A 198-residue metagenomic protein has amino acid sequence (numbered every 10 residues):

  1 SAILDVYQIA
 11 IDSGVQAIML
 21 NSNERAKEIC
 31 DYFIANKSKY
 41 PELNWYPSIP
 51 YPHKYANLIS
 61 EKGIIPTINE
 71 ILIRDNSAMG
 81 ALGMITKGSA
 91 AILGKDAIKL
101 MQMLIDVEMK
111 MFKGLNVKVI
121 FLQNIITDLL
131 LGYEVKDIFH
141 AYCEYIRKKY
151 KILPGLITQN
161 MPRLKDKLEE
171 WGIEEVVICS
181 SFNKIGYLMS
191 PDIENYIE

Functional and structural regions predicted by a protein language model:
A2-L4, D12-A17, N21-C30, K37-Y133: Active-site beta->alpha loop and helix N-cap motifs at the rims of alpha/beta catalytic domains
L4-I11, Y142-Y145: Short, flexible, solvent-exposed loop/turn segments with mixed acidic/basic and small polar residues
I9, E28-A35, D166-L168, Y196: A short acidic, amphipathic alpha-helical/loop segment
A10-I11, F112-K113, R147, E169-E170: Non-catalytic positions within long, well-ordered alpha-helices that form the structural scaffold/packing of enzyme
I34-A35, Y40-W45, Y150-L153, E198: P-loop/Walker A phosphate-binding loop and immediately adjacent motor/lid segment at beta-alpha junctions
D128-E198: Beta/alpha (TIM)-barrel catalytic core signal, keyed to glycine-rich beta->alpha loops juxtaposed to Asp/Glu that bind
